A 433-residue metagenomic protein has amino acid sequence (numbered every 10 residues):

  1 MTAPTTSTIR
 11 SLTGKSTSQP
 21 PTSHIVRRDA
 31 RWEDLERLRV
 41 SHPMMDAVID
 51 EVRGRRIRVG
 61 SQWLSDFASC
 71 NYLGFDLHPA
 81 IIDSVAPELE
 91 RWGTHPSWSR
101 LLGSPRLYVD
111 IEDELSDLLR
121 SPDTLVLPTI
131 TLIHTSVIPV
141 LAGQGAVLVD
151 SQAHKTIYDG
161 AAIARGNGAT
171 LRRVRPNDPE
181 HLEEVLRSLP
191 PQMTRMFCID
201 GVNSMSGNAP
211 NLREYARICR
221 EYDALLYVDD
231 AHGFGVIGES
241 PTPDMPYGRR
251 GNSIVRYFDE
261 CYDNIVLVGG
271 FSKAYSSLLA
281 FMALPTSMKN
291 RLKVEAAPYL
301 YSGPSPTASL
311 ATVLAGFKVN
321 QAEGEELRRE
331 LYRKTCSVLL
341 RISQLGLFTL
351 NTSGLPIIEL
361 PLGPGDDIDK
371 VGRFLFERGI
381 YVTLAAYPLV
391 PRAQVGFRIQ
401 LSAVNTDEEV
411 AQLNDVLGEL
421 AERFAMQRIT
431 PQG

Functional and structural regions predicted by a protein language model:
T2-A3, P79, D83-P87, R91 (+4 more regions): PLP-dependent enzyme catalytic core of the Aspartate aminotransferase-like
A3, I9-L12, R27-T94, A224: N-terminal "arm"/small-domain region of PLP-dependent enzymes with the aminotransferase-like
D83-T129: Conserved N-terminal alpha-helix of the aminotransferase class I/II PLP-enzyme fold
T129, V149-R165: Substrate-binding/gating loop at the entrance of the active-site cleft, primarily in PLP-dependent aminotransferase-like
V137-K155: Conserved PLP-anchoring active-site segment centered on the Schiff-base-forming lysine
R172-V228: Active-site phosphate-binding strand-loop segment of PLP-dependent enzymes
E260-Y262, V268-A322: Conserved core segment of the aminotransferase class I/II
E325-L339, L345-R378, L401-A403, Q432-G433: Conserved PLP-binding catalytic core of the aspartate aminotransferase-like
